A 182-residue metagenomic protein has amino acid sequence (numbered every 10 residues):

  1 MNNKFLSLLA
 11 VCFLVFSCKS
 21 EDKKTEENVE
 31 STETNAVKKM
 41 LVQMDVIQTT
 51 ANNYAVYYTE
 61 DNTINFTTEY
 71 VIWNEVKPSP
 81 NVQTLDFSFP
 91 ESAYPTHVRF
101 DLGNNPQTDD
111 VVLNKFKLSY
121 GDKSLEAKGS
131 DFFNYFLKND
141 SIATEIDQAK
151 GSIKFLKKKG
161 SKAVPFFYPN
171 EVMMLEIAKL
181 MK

Functional and structural regions predicted by a protein language model:
N2-L9: Sec-dependent signal peptide recognition, specifically the positively charged N-region followed immediately by
L14-S17: C-terminal motif of bacterial Sec signal peptides marking the signal peptidase cleavage site
K19-D22: Bacterial signal peptide processing site
E26-T49: Post-signal peptide N-terminal segment of mature Sec-exported envelope proteins
V37-Q43, P90-F100, A149-G151: Noncatalytic modules at the cell exterior or secretory-pathway interfaces, chiefly beta-strand-rich lectin/adhesion
T63-E91, Y135-L137, T144-D147: Extracellular carbohydrate recognition and processing domains and analogous Trp-centered ligand-binding platforms
V82-T108: Extracellular beta-strand ligand-recognition surfaces/modules
N104-V112, K117-L125: Short acidic/polar inter-strand loop motif in beta-rich domains
